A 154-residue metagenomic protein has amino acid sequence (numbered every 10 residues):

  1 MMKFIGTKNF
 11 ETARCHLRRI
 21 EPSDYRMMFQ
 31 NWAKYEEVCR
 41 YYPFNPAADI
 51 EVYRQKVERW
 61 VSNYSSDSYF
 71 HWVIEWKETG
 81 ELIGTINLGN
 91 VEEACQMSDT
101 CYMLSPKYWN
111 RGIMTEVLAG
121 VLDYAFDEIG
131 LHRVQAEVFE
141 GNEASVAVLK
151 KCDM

Functional and structural regions predicted by a protein language model:
M1-M27, N31-C39, H71, E75-M154: Acyl-donor (CoA/ACP) binding surface of acyl/acetyltransferases
W32, Y42, Y64-S65: Hydrophobic residues in alpha-helical segments
V38-R59: Conserved GNAT-fold acetyl-CoA-binding loop/helix
P46-D49, N63, E93, V138: Alpha-helix initiation/capping motif
R59-V73: A short helix-loop-beta-strand connector motif used in the catalytic cores of GNAT acetyltransferases and, in some
